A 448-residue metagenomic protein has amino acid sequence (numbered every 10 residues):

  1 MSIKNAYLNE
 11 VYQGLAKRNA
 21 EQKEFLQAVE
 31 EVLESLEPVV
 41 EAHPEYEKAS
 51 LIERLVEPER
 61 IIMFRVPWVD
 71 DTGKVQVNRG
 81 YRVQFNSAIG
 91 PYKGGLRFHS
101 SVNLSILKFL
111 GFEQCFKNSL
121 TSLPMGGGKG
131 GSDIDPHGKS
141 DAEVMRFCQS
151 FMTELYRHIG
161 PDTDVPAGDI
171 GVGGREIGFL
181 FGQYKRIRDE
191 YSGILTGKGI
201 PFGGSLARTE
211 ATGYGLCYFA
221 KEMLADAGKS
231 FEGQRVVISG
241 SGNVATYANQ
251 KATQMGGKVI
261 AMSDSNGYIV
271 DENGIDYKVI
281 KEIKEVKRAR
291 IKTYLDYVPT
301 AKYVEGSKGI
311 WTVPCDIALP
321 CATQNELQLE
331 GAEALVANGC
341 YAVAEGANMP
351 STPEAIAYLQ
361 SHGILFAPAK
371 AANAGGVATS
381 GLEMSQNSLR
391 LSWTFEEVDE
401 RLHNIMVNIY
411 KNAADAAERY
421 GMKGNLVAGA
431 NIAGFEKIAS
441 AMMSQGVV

Functional and structural regions predicted by a protein language model:
M1-L206, K437-G446: N-terminal ligand-binding/catalytic initiation module
S2-A28, M223, V336-V448: Adenosine-phosphate binding glycine-rich loop
Y12, E30, E37, L104 (+15 more regions): Predominant activation on well-ordered alpha-helical scaffold segments within soluble catalytic domains
G73, D169-I170, S205-T212, V237-S241 (+3 more regions): Active-site nucleophile and cofactor-binding loops and adjacent substrate-binding regions of central metabolic enzymes
K139, G204-A207, A211, S239 (+6 more regions): Alpha-helix capping and helix-loop boundary segments enriched in small/acidic/polar residues
T163-A167, E190-L195, I238, A261-D264 (+5 more regions): General beta-strand structural signal in soluble alpha/beta enzymes
T196-G199, G204-T312: Glycine-rich phosphate/diphosphate-binding loop of Rossmann-like nucleotide-binding domains
G267-F366, A371: Rossmann-like adenosine-cofactor binding region
